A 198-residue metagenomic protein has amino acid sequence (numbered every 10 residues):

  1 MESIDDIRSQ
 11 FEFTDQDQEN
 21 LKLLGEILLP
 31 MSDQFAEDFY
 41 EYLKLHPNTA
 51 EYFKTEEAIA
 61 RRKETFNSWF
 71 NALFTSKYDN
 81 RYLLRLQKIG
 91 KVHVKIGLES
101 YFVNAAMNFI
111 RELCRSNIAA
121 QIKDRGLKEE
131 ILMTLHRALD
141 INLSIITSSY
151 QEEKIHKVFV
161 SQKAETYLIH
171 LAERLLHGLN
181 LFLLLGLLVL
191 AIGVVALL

Functional and structural regions predicted by a protein language model:
M1-H46: Basic/polar, acidic-poor N-terminal "presequence/leader" segments that form or can form short amphipathic helices
D5, S9-Q16, I27, N71-G178: Long, amphipathic alpha-helical coupling/dimerization segments that relay conformational signals between
E12-F13, H46-E56, D79-R81, V189-L197: Short N-terminal helix-initiation segments at or just after the protein's N-terminus
N20-E26, Y52, E56, H93-I96: Short, charged low-complexity linear motifs
P30, Q34, D38, R61 (+3 more regions): Short, well-structured alpha-helical interface segments that form or flank functional binding sites
M31, T55-A58, D124: Alpha-helix capping and helix-coil boundary motifs
F39, K44-F74: Structured interaction and signal-relay segments at domain junctions
L171-L198: C-terminal single-pass membrane-anchor helix
